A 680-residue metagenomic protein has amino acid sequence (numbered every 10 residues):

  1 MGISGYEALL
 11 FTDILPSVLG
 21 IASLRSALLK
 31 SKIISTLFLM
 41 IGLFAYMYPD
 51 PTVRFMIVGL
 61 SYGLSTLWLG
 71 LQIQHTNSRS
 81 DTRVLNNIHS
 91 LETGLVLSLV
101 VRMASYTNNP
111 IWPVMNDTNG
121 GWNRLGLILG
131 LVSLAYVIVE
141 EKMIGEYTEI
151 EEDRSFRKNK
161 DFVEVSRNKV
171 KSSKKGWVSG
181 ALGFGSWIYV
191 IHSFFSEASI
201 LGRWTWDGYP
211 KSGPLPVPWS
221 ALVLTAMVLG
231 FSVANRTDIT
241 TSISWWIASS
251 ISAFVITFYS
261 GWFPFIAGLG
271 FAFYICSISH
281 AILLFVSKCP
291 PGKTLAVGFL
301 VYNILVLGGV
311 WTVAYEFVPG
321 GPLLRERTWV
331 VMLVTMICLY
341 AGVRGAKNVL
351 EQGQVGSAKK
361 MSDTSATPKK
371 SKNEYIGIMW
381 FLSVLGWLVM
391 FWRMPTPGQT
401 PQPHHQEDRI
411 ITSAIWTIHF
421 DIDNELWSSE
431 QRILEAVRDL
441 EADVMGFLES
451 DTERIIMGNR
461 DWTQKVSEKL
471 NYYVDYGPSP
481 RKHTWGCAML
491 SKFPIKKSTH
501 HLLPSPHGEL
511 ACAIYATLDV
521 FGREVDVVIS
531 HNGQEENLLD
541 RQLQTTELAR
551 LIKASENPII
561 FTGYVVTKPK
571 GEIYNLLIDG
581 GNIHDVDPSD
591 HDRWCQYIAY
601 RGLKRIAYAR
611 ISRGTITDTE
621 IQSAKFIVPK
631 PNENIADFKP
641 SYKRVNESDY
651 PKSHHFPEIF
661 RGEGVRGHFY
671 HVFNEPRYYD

Functional and structural regions predicted by a protein language model:
M1, E7, K30-I33, L39-Y48 (+5 more regions): Metal-dependent phosphoester-hydrolase catalytic domains
M1-V18, G63, I411-I422, S429 (+10 more regions): Active-site beta-strand/loop signature of hydrolases that rely on acidic residues for catalysis
T12-L15, V58-L64, G268-Y274: Hydrophobic core segments of alpha-helical transmembrane domains in multi-pass membrane proteins
I376-W427, N557: Mobile, glycine- and charge-enriched loop segments and immediately flanking short secondary-structure elements within
W392-H405, E425-L426, V444, E449-G533 (+3 more regions): Structured beta-strand-rich core segments of catalytic domains in phosphoester-bond hydrolases
R438-A442, S467-N471, I495, K553-N557 (+1 more regions): Sec-exported extracytoplasmic/periplasmic mature domains
N537-L538: Extended amphipathic ligand-handling, pore-lining, and cofactor/metal-binding catalytic surfaces
